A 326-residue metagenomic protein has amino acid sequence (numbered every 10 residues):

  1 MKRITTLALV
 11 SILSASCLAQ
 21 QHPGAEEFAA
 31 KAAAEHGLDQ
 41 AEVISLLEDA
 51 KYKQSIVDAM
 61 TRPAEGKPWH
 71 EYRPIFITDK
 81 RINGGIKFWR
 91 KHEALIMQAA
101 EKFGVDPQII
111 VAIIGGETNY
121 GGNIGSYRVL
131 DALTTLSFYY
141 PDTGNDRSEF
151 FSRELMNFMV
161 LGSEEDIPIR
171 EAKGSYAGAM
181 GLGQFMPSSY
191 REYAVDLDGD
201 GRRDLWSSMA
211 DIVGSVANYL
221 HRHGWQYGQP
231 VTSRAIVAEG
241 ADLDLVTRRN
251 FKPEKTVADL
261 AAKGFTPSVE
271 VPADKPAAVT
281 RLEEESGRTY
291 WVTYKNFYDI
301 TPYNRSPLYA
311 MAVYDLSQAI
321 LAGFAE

Functional and structural regions predicted by a protein language model:
M1-I4: Positively charged n-region of N-terminal signal peptides that target proteins for export
T6-S16: Bacterial N-terminal signal peptides
Q20-A100: An acidic, Gly/Ser/Thr/Pro-rich helix-cap/linker signature
G24, K31, A238-E326: C-terminal soluble interaction/assembly domains
I44-Y52, D106-G121, F158-L161, V216-A217: Short, functionally critical alpha-helical segments immediately adjacent to catalytic or ligand/cofactor-binding
Y52-A59, T118-R128, Y139-G144, E164-R170 (+2 more regions): Secretory-pathway/luminal and periplasmic proteins that interact with or process carbohydrate-rich
L130-Y139, L155, M180-V195, V216: Substrate-binding/active-site groove segments that recognize and process beta-1,4-linked N-acetyl-hexosamine
L197-L205: Acidic, glycine-anchored loop motifs typical of Ca2+
